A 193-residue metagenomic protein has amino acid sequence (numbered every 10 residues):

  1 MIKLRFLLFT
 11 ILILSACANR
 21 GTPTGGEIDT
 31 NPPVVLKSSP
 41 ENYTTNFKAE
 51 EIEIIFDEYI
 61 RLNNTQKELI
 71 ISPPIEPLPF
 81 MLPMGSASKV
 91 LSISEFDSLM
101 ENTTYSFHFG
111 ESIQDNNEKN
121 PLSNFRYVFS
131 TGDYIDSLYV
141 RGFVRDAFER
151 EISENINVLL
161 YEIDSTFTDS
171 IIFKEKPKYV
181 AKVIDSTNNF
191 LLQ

Functional and structural regions predicted by a protein language model:
M1-C17: Sec-dependent bacterial lipoprotein signal peptides
C17-S186, L191-Q193: Acidic, low-complexity Ser/Thr/Gly/Pro-rich repeat segments typical of extracellular/periplasmic and surface-exposed
